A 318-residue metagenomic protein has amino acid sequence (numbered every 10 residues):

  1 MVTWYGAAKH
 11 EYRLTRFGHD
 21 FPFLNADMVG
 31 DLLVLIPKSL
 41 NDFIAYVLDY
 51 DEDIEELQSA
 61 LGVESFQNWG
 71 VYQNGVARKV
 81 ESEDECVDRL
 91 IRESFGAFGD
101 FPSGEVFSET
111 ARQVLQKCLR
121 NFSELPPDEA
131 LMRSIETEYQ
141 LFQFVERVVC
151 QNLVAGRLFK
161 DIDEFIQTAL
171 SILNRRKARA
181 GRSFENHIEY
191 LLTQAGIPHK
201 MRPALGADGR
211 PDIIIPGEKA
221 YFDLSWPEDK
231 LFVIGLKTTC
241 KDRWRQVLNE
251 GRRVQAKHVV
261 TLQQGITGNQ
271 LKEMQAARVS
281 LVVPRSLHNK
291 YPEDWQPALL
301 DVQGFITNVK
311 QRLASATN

Functional and structural regions predicted by a protein language model:
M1-E11, A26-I44, L48-V76, L271-N318: Charged, structured surface patches that assemble and position nucleic-acid processing machinery
M1-L24, G217-E218, F222, F232 (+1 more regions): Polyanion-binding interface signature
G18-L24, L33-V34, M201-P203: Catalytic micro-motifs at enzyme active sites that drive phosphoryl/nucleotidyl and oxygen chemistry
N25, L141, V145, A155 (+3 more regions): Short, glycine/acidic-rich beta->alpha junctions
F66-Q116: Glycine- and charge-enriched low-complexity intrinsically disordered segments
S94-R182: Interdomain/boundary linker segments immediately adjacent to catalytic/signaling cores
D161-G209: Acidic-basic catalytic patches of nuclease active cores, encompassing PD-(D/E)XK and other metal-cofactor nuclease
E189, H199-N318: Catalytic core segments in nucleotide and nucleic-acid processing enzymes
